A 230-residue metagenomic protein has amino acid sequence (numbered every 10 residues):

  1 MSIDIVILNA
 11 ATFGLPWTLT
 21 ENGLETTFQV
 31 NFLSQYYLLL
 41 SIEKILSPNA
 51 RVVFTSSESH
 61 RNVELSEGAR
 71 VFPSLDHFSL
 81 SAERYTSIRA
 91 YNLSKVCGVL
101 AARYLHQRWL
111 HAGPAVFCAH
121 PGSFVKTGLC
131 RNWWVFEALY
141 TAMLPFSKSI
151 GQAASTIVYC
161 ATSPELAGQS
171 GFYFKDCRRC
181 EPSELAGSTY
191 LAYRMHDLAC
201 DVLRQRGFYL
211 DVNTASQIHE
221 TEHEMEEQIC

Functional and structural regions predicted by a protein language model:
M1-R131, Q205-I218: Rossmann-fold NAD(P)H-dependent dehydrogenase/reductase core
P16, P182-L185: A generic structural signal for short coil/turn motifs at secondary-structure boundaries
F78-S81, V135-A142: A short C-terminal helix-loop "cap" of Rossmann-like NAD(P)-dependent dehydrogenase/epimerase domains
R89-A90, G187, L191: Conserved acidic
H111-A112, W133, P164-Q169: Glycine/proline-rich active-site loop of Rossmann-fold NAD(P)-dependent oxidoreductases
T141-E181, T189-D197, D201: C-terminal helical subdomain
C180-S183, E220: Short, contiguous pre-domain boundary segments
T189-C230: Intracellular terminal tails of multi-pass secondary transporters
